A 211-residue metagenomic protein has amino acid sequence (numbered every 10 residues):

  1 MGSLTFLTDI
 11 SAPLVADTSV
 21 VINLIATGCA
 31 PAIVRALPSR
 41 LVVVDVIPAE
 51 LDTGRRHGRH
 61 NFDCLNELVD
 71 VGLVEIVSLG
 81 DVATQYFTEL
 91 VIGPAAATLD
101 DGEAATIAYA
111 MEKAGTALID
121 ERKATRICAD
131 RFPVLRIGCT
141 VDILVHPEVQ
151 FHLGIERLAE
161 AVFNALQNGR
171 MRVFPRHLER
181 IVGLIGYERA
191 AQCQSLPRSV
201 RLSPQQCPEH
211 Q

Functional and structural regions predicted by a protein language model:
G2-G115, R122-Q211: Active-site-proximal, substrate-binding regions of enzyme catalytic domains and RNA-binding/basic surfaces
